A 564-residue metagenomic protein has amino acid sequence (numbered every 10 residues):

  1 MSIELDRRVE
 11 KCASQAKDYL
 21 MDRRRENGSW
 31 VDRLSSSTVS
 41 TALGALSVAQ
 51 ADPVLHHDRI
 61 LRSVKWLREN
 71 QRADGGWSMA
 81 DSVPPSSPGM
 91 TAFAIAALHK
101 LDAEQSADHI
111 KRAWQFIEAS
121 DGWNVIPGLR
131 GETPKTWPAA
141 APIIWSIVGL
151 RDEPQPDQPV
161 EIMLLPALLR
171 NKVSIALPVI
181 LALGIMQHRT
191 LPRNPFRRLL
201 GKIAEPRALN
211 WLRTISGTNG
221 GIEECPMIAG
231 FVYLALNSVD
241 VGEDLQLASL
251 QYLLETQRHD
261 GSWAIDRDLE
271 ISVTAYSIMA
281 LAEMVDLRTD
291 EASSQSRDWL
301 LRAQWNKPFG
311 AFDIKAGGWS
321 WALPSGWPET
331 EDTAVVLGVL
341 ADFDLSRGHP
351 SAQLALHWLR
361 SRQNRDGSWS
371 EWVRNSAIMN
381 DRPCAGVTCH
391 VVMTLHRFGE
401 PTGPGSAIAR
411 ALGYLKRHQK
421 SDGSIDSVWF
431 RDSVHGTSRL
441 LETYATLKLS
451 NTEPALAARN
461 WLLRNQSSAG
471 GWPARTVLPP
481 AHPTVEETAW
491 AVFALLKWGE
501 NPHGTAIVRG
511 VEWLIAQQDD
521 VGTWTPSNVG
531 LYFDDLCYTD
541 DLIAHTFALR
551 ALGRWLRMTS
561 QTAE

Functional and structural regions predicted by a protein language model:
M1-E564: Preference for long, amphipathic alpha-helical scaffolds in soluble/luminal domains and all-alpha bundles
